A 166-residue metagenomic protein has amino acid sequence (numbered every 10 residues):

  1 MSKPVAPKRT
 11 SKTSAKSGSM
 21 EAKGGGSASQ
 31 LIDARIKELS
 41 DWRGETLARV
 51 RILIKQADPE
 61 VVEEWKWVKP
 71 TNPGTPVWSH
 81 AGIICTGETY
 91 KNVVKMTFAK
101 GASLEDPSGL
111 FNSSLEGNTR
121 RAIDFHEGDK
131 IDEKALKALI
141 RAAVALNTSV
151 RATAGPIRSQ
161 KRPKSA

Functional and structural regions predicted by a protein language model:
M1-A166: Charge-dense, helix-prone N-terminal extensions
